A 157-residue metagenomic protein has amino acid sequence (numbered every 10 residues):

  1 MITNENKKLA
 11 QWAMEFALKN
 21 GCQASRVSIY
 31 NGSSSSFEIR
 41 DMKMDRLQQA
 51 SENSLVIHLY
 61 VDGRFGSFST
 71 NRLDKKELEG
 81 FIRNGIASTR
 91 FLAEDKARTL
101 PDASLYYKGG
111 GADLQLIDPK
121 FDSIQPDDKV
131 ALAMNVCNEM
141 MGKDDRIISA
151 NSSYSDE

Functional and structural regions predicted by a protein language model:
M1-E157: Active-site bordering "gate/hinge" segments that shape substrate access to catalytic or cofactor-binding pockets
